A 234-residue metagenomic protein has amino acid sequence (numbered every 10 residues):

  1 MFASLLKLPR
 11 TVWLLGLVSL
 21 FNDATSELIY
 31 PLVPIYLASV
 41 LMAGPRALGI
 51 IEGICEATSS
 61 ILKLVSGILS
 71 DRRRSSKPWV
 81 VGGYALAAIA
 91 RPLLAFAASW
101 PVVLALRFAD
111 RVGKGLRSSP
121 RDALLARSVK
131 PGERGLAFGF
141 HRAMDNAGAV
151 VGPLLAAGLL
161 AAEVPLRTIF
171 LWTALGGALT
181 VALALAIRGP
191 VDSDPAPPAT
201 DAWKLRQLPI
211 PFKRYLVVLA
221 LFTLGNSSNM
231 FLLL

Functional and structural regions predicted by a protein language model:
M1-P9, G189-V218: Juxtamembrane intracellular "pre-TM" segments in multi-pass secondary transporters
F2-E56, K213-L234: Helix-loop boundary and gating motifs at the non-cytosolic
I35-V40, V151-F170, L234: Transmembrane alpha-helix termini and helix-breaking/packing motifs in multi-pass membrane transporters
L62-R74, L160: Helix-to-loop junctions at the C-terminal end of transmembrane segments in multipass secondary transporters
P78-P92, A174: Structural signature of the two symmetry-related core transmembrane helices
A95-L106: Helix-loop junctions at membrane interfaces in 12-TM secondary transporters
L106-A147: Cytoplasmic helix-loop-helix junction between adjacent transmembrane helices in 12-TM secondary transporters
T168-L185: Symmetry-related core transmembrane helices of the 12-TM Major Facilitator Superfamily/SLC fold
